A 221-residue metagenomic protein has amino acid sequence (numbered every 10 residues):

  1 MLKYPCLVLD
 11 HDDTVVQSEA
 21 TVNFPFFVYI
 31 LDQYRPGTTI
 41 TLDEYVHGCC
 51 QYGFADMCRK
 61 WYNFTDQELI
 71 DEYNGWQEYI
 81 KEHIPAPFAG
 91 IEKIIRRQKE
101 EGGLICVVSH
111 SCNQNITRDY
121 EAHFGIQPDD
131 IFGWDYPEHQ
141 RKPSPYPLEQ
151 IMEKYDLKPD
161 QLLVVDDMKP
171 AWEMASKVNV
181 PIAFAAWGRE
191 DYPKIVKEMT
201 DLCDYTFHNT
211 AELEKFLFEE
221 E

Functional and structural regions predicted by a protein language model:
M1-P5, N113, R118-E221: Asp-based, Mg2+/Mn2+-dependent phosphohydrolase catalytic module
L2-K93, E100-E101, Q114: N-terminal helical cap/lid subdomain that shapes the substrate entry/recognition surface in HAD-like hydrolases
L31, R35, Y62-N63, K99-G102 (+4 more regions): Glycine-centered loop/turn motif at secondary-structure junctions
Y73, I94-E121, F132-W134: Substrate-recognition element of Asp-dependent hydrolases with the DxDx(T/V) motif
G90-I94, P147-Q150: Well-ordered alpha-helical segments embedded in enzymatic catalytic cores
